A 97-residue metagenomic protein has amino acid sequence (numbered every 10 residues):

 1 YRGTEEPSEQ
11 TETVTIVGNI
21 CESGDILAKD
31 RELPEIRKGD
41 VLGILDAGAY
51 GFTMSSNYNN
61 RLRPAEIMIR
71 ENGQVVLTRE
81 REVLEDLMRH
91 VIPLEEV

Functional and structural regions predicted by a protein language model:
Y1-V97: Charged (often Lys/Glu-rich) extended helix/loop segments that serve as interaction or gating elements
